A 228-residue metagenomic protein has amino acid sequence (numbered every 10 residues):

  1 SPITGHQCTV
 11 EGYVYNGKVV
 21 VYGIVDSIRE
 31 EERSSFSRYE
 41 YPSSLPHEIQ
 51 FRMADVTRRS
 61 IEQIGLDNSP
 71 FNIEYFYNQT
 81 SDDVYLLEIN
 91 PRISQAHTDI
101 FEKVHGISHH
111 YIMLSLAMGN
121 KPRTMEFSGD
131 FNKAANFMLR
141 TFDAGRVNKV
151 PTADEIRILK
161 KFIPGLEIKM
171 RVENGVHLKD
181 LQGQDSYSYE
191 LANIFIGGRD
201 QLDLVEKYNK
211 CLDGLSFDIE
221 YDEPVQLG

Functional and structural regions predicted by a protein language model:
S1-V84: Internal nucleotide-binding/catalytic subdomain
N16, I28, Q79, I93 (+2 more regions): Non-catalytic surface loops within mature trypsin-like serine protease
E31, Y41-S43, H105-I107, G145-N148 (+1 more regions): Juxtamembrane/interface motifs at transmembrane-helix termini
E31-S35, A96-I100, S216-F217: A short, polar/proline- and glycine-enriched secondary-structure boundary/capping micro-motif
L45-E48, F101-H105, I196-R199: Short alpha-helix boundary/capping segments
F51-I73, N90-K149: Active-site "cap" helix and flanking loop/linker of ATP-utilizing ligase/carboxylase catalytic domains
L86-E88: Pre-DFG segment of protein kinase catalytic domains
S115-G228: Peripheral (often C-terminal) accessory segments that flank ATP-dependent C-N-forming ligase machineries
